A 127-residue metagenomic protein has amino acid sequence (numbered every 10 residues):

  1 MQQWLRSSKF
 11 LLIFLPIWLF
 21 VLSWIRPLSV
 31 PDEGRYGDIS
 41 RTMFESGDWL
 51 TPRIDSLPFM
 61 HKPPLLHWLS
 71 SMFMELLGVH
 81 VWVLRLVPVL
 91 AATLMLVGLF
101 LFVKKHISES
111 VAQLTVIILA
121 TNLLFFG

Functional and structural regions predicted by a protein language model:
M1-G127: Membrane-integral, polyisoprenol-dependent glycosyltransferases of the GT-C/oligosaccharyltransferase superfamily
